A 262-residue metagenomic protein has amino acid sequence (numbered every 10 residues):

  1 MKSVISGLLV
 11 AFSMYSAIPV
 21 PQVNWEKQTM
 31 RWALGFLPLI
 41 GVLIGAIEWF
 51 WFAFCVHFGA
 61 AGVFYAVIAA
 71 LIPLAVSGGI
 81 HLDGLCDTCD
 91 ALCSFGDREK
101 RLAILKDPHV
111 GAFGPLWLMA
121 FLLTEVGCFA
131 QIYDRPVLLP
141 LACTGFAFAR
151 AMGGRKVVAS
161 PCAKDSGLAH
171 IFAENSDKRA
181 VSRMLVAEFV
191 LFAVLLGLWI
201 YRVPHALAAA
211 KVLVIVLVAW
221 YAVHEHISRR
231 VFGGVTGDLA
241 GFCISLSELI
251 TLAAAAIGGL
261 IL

Functional and structural regions predicted by a protein language model:
M1-G78, L92, G96-D97, D107 (+1 more regions): Hydrophobic alpha-helical transmembrane segments
D83, A103: Glycine/small-residue-rich loop that forms an oxyanion/phosphate-binding "nest" at active or ligand-binding sites
K100: Catalytic-site/binding-pocket detector for metal-dependent nucleotidyl cyclases and the c-di-GMP signaling machinery
